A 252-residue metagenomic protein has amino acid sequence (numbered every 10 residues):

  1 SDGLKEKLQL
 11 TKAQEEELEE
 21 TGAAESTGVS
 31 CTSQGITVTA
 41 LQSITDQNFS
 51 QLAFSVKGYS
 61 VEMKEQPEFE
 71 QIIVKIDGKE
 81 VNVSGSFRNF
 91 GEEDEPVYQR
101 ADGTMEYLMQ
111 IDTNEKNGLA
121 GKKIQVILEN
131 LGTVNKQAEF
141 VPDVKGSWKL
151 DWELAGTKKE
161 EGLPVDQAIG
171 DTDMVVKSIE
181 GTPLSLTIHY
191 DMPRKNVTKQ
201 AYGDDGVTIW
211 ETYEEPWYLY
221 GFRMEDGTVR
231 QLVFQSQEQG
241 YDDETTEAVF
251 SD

Functional and structural regions predicted by a protein language model:
S1-D252: Alpha-helical, hydrophobic structural elements that either
